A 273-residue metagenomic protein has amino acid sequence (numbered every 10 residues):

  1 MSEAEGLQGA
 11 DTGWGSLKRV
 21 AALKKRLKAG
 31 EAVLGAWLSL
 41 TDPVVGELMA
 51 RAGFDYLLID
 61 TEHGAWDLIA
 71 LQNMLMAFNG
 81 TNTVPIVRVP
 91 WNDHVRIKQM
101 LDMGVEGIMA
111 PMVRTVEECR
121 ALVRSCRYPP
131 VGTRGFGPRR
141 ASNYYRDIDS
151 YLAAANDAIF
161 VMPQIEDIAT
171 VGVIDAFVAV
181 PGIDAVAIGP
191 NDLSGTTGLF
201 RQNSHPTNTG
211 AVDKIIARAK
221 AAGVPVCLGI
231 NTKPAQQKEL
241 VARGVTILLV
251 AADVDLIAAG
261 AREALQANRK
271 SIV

Functional and structural regions predicted by a protein language model:
S2-V273: Expand to "…catalyze enediolate/carbanion chemistry for C-C bond making/breaking, isomerization, decarboxylation
